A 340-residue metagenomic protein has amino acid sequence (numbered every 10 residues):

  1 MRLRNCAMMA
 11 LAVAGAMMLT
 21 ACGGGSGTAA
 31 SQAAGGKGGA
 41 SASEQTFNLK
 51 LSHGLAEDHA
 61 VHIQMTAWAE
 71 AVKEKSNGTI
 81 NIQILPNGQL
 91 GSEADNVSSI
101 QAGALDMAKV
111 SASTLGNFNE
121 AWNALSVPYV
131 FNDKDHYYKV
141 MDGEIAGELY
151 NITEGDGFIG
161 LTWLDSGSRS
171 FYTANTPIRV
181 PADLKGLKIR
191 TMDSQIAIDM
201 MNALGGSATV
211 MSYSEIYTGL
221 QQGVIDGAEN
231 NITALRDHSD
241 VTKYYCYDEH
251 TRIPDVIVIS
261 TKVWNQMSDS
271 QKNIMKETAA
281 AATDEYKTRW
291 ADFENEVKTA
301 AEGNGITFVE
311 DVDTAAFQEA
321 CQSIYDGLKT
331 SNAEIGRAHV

Functional and structural regions predicted by a protein language model:
M1-A10: Bacterial N-terminal signal peptides that target proteins for export
R4-N5, N117, L149-Y150: Hydrophobic alpha-helical segments with strong N-terminal bias
L11-A16: Hydrophobic helical h-region of N-terminal Sec-dependent signal peptides in bacterial secretory/periplasmic proteins
M17-A21: C-terminal motif of bacterial Sec signal peptides marking the signal peptidase cleavage site
G23-D135, I145, E154-H339: N-terminal secretory/targeting leader peptides
K139-N151: Signature of the catalytic double-stranded beta-helix
